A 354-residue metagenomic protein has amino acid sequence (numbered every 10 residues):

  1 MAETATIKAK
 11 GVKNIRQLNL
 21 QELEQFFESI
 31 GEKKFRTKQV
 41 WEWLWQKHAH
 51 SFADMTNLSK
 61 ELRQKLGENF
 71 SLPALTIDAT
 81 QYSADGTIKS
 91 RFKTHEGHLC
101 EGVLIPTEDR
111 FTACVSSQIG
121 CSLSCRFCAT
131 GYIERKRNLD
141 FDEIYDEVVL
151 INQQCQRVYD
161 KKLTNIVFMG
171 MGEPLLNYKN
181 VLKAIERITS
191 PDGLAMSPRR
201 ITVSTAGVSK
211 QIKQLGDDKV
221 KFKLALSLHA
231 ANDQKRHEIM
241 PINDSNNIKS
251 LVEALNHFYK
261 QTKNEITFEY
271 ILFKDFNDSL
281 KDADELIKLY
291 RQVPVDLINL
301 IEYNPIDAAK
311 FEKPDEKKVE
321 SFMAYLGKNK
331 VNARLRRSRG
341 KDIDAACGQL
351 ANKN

Functional and structural regions predicted by a protein language model:
M1-C100, P106, N256-N264, L272-N354: Auxiliary Fe-S-binding modules of radical SAM enzymes
S83, S116-S117, S204, S227: Short linear Ser/Thr-Pro motifs
I88, C100, F111-V115, L123 (+1 more regions): Generic beta-strand structural signal
L104-I105, N180: Residue-level structural signal for beta-strand termini and adjacent loop
P106-L150: Canonical Radical SAM [4Fe-4S] cluster-binding loop centered on the CxxxCxxC motif and its immediate flanking residues
S122, V208-K210, D233, G340-D344: Alpha-helix N-cap/helix-start and coil->helix boundary motif
N152-N329, A333: Conserved AdoMet/S-adenosylmethionine-binding subsite of the radical SAM
